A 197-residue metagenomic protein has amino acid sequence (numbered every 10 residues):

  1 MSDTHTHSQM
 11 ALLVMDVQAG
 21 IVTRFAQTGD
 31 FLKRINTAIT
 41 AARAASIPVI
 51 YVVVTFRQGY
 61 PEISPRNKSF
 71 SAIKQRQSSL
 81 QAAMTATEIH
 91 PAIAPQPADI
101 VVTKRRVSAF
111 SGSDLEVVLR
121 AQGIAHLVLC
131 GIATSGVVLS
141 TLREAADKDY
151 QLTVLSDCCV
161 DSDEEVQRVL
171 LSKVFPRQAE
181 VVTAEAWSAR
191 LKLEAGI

Functional and structural regions predicted by a protein language model:
M1-A11, T37-A45, F70-I197: Active-site-adjacent betaalpha module
A11-V17: Acidic-leg catalytic submotif of subtilisin-like serine proteases
V17, V53-V54, S156: A cross-domain feature marking catalytic cores of carbohydrate-active enzymes and several ubiquitous metabolic/repair
A19-T23: Short acidic, Gly/Ser-rich segments with clustered Asp/Glu that frequently serve as metal-coordination loops in enzyme
F25-A42: …and closely analogous acidic/polar surface helices at protein-protein or active-site interfaces in A-domain-like
A42-E62: Von Willebrand factor
E62-S69: Short, flexible, mixed-charge acidic loops at enzyme active sites
